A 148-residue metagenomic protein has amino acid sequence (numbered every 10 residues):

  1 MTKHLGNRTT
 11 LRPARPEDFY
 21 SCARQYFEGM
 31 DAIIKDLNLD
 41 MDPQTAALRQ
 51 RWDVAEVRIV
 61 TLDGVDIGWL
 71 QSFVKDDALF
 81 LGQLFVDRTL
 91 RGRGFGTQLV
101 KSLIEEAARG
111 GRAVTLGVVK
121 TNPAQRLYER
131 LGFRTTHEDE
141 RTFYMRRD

Functional and structural regions predicted by a protein language model:
K3-L5, P13-T89, V100-K101, E105-E106 (+2 more regions): Acetyl-CoA-dependent GNAT
A14, V119-K120: Structured loop/turn residues at secondary-structure junctions
D87-R93, K120-N122: Active-site acidic-Proline motif in GNAT/NAT acetyltransferases
G94, G111, G132: Short glycine-rich hinge loops at helix-strand junctions in the catalytic core of two-component histidine kinases
T97, K120-E138, F143-Y144: Conserved active-site alpha-helix within GNAT-family acetyltransferase domains
A107-V119: Conserved GNAT acetyl-CoA-binding A-motif
R146-D148: Short beta-strand-to-coil "C-cap" segments at the C-terminal boundary of structured domains/repeats, marking
